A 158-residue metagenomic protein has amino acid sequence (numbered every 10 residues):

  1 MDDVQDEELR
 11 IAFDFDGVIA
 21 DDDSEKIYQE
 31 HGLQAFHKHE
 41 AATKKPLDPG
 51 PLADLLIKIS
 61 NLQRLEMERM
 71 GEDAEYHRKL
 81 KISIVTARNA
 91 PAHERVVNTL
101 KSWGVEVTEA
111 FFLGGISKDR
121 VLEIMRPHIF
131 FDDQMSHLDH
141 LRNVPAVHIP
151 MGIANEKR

Functional and structural regions predicted by a protein language model:
M1-I11, G17-I19, D23-K26, L33-F36 (+4 more regions): Asp-based, Mg2+/Mn2+-dependent phosphohydrolase catalytic module
Q5-E7, A12-F112: Alpha-helical substrate-recognition element adjacent to the catalytic core
